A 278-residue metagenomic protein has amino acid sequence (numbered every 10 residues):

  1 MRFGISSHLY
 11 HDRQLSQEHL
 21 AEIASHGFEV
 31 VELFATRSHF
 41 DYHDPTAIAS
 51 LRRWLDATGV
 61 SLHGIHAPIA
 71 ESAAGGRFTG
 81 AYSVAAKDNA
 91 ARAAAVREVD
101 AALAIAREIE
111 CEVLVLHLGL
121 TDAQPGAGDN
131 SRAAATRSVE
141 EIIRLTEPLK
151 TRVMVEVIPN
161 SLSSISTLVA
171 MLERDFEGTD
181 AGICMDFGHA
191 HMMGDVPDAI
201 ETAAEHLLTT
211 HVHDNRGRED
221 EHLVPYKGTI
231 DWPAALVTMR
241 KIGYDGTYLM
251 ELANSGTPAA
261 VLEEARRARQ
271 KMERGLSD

Functional and structural regions predicted by a protein language model:
M1-A101, R107, E147, E205 (+1 more regions): N-terminal pre-domain/capping segments
F3-S7, V31-L33, L62-A67, L114-L116 (+4 more regions): Hydrophobic faces of well-ordered beta-strands that scaffold small-molecule active sites in alpha/beta enzyme cores
S7, R13, L20, Y42 (+5 more regions): Gly/Pro-rich active-site loop or hairpin
L9-H11, A35-R37, P68-E71, L118-D122 (+4 more regions): Active-site-proximal loop/turn and secondary-structure-junction residues that shape catalytic pockets, frequently
I23, V31, L55, A95 (+6 more regions): Conserved, mostly hydrophobic/aromatic
V30-V31, N130, T136-T229: Acidic/histidine-rich catalytic cores of soluble enzymes
Y42-S50, S83-R97, G126-R137, N160-T167 (+2 more regions): Alpha-helix N-cap and loop-to-helix initiation/capping positions
I105-G126, M154: Active-site groove signature of glycoside hydrolases
